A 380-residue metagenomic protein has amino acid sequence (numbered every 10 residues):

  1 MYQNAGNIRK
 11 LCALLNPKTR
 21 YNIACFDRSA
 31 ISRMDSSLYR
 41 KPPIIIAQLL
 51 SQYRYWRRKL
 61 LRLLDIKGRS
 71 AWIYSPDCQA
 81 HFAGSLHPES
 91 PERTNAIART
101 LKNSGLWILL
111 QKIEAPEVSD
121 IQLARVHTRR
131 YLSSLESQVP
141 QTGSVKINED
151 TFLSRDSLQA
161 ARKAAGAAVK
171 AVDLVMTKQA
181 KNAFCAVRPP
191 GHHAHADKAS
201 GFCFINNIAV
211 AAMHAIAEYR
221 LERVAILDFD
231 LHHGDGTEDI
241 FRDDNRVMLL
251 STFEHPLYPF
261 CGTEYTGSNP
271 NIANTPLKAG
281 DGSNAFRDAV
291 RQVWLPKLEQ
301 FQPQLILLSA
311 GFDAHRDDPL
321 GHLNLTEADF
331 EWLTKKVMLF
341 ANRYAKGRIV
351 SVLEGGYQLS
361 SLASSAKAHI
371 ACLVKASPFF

Functional and structural regions predicted by a protein language model:
N4-K10, K18-T19: Polybasic, lysine-rich low-complexity intrinsically disordered segments
N16-N22, S36: Short, composition-biased linear "edge" segments at structural boundaries
D27, D35-L227, H232-F380: HDAC/HDAC-like amidohydrolase catalytic core signature
